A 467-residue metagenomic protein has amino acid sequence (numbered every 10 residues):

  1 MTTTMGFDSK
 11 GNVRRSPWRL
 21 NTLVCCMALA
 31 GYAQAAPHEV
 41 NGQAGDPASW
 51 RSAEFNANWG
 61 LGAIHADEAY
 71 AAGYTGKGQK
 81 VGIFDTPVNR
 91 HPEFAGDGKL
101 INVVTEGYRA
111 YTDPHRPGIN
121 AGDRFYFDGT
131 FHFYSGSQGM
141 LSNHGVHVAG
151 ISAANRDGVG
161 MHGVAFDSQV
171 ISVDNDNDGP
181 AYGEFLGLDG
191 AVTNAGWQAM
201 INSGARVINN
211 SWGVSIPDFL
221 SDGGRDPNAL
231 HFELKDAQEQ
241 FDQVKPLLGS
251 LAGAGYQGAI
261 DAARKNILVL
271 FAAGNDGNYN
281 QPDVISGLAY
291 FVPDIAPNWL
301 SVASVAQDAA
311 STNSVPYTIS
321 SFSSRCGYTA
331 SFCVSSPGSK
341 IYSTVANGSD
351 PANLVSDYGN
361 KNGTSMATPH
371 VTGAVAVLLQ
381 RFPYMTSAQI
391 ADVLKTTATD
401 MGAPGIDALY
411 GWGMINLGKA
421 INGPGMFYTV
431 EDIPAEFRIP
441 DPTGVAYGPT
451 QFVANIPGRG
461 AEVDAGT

Functional and structural regions predicted by a protein language model:
T2-A35: Gram-negative bacterial Sec-dependent N-terminal signal peptides
H38-A48, N56-N58, D67-D189, S203-R206 (+5 more regions): Subtilisin-like serine protease catalytic core
N58, H65, Q198, A205-N209 (+1 more regions): C-terminal subdomain of the subtilisin-like protease fold in secreted/lumenal serine endopeptidases
A66-D67, G145-S152, N194-W197, G253-A259 (+8 more regions): Extracytoplasmic/secreted envelope proteins and their assembly/folding machinery, especially bacterial periplasmic
Y70-A71, T75-K77, N143, N155 (+4 more regions): Substrate-binding/access-modulating region of protease and related hydrolase catalytic domains
D85, T105-H115, K265, A289-A376 (+1 more regions): Extracellular S/T/G-rich loop segment that most often corresponds to the catalytic His/Ser-adjacent loop
T86-R90, D157-G158, D176-G179, G213-P217 (+6 more regions): Solvent-exposed loop/turn segments at secondary-structure junctions within structured extracellular/periplasmic domains
I151-S152, V173-N177, R206, G338-Y410: Hydrolase catalytic cores
